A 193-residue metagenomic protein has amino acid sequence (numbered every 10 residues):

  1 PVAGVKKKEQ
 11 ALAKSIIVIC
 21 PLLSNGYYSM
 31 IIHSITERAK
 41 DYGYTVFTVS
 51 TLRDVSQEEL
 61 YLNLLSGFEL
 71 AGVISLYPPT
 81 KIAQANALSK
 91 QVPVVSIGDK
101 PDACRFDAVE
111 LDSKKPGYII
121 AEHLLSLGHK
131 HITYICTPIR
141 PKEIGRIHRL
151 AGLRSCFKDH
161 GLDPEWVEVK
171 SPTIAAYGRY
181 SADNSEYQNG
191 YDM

Functional and structural regions predicted by a protein language model:
P1-Y27, I31, Y42, L64-G67: N-terminal helix-turn-helix/winged-helix DNA-binding helices and compositionally similar short basic alpha-helical
I17, E69-Y77, T133-C136: Periplasmic-binding protein-like
L22-N25, L52-R53, P138-E143: Short histidine/acidic/glycine/proline-rich micro-motifs that form metal- and phosphate-coordinating active-site loops
S34-T45, L60, S66, S89-S96 (+1 more regions): Bacterial carbohydrate/catabolite-sensing allosteric modules
V46-S50: Short beta-strand->loop structural element characteristic of the AMP-binding/adenylate-forming
L52-V55, S75-K81: Short beta->alpha connector loops
Q57-Y61, K81-Q84, N189: Short acidic active-site motifs
P79-Q91: Active-site-adjacent beta->alpha loops and helix N-cap segments on the catalytic face of soluble alpha/beta enzymes
